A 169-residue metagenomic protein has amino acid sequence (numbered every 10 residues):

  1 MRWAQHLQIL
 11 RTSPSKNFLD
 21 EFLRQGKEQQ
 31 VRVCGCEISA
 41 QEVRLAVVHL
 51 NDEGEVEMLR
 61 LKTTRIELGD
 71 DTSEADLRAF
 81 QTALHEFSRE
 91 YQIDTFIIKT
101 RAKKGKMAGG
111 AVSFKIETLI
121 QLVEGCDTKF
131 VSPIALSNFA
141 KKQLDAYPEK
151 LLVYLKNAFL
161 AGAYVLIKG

Functional and structural regions predicted by a protein language model:
W3, L10, E21-C34, Q41-G169: Phosphate- and other anionic-substrate recognition elements at nucleic-acid/protein interfaces
P14-S15, D20: Intrinsically disordered, low-complexity segments enriched in serine/proline and basic residues
